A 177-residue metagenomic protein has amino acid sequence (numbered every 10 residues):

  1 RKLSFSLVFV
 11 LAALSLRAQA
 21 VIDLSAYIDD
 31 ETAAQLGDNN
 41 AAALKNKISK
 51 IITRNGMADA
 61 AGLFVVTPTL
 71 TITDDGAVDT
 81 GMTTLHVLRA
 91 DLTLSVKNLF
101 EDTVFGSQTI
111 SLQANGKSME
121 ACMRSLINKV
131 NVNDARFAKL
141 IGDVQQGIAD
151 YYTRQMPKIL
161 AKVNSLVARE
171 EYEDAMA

Functional and structural regions predicted by a protein language model:
R1-L7: Bacterial N-terminal signal peptides that target proteins for export
S4, A18-Q19: Disordered inhibitory propeptide/activation segment of secreted metzincin zinc metalloprotease zymogens, centered on
F9-R17: Hydrophobic h-region of N-terminal signal peptides that target proteins for export in Gram-negative bacteria
Q19-L70, E170-E171: N-terminal segment of the mature soluble domain
I22, K47, L88-A90, L94 (+3 more regions): General detector of folded, globular domains
I48-G56, F100, V130, D134: Sec/Tat-exported extracytoplasmic proteins
T67-E120: Amphipathic beta-strand/beta-sheet edge segments enriched in Tyr/Trp
V104-A177: C-terminal/domain-edge helix-coil "capping" segments
